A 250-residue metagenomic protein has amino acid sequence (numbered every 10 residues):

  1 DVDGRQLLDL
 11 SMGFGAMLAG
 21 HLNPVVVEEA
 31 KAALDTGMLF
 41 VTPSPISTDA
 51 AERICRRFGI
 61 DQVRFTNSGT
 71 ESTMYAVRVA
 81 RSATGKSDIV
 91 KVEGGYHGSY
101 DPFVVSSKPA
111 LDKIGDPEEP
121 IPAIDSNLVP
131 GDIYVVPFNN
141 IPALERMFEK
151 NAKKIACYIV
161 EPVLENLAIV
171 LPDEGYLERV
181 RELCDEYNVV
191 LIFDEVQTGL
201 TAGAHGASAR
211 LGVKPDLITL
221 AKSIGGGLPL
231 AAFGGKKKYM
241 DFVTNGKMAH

Functional and structural regions predicted by a protein language model:
D1-H250: Conserved N-terminal phosphate-binding loop of PLP-dependent enzymes in the Aspartate aminotransferase
